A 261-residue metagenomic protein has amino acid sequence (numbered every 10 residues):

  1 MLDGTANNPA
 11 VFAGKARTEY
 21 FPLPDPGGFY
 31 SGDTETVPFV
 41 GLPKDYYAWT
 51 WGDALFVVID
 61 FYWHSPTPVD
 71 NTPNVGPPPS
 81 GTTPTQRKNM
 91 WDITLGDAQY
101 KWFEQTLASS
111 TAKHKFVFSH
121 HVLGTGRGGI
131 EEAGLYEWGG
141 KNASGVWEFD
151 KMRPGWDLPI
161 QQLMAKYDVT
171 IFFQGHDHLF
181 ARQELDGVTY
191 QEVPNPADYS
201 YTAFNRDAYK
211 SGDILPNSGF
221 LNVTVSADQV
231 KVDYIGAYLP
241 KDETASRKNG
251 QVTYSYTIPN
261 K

Functional and structural regions predicted by a protein language model:
M1-T202, D213-I214, N222-K261: Metal-dependent phosphoester/phosphodiester hydrolase catalytic core
N205-R206: Glycine-aromatic-enriched beta-strand/loop faces of beta-sandwich-type recognition domains, especially lectin-like
